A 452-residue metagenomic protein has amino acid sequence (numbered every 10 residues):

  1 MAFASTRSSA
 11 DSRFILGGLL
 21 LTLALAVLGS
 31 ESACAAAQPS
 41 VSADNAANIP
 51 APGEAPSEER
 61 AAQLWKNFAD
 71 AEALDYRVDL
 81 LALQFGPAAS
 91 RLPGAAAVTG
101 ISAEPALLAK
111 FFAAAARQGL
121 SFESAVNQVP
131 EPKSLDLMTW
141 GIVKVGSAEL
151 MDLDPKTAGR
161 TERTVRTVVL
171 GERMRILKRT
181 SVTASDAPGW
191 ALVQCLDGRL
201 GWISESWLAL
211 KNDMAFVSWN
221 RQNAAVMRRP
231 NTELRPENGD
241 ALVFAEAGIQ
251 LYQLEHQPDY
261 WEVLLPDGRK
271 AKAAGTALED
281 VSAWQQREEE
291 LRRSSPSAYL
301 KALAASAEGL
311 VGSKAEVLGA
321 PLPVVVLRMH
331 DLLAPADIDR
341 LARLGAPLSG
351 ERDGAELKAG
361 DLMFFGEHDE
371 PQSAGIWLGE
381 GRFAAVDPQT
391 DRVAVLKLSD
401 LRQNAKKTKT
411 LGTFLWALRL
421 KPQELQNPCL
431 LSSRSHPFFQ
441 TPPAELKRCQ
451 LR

Functional and structural regions predicted by a protein language model:
M1-S12: N-terminal secretory signal peptides that target proteins for export/translocation
T22-V165, E205-M214: N-terminal targeting leaders
A97-T99, T164-S204, V243-T276: SH3/SH3-like beta-barrel superfamily modules
A113-L135, Q194-R228, W261-K301, A305 (+1 more regions): Boundary regions of SH3-family modules and the immediately adjacent low-complexity/disordered segments in eukaryotic
I142-I176, T180-T183, A224-Q253: Beta-loop motif signature
V168, P230-L234, D240-W261, L265-K272 (+2 more regions): Glycine-rich catalytic cores of cysteine/serine-nucleophile enzymes that process amide/ester linkages in cell-envelope
A215-V217, N223, T232, P236-D240 (+4 more regions): Aromatic- and glycine-rich peptidoglycan recognition patches
G312-K358: Catalytic cysteine-centered active-site loop
